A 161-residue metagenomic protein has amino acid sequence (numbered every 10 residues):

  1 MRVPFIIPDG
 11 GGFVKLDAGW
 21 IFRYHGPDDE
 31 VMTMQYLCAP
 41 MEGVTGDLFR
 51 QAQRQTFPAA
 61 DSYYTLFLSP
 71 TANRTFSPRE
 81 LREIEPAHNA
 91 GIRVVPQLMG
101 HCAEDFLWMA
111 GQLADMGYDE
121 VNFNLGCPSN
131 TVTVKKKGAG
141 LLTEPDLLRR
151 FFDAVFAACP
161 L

Functional and structural regions predicted by a protein language model:
F5-I7, H25, D29: Short terminal hydrophobic/aromatic SLiMs and anchors at protein ends
T33-Y36: Extreme N-terminal starter segment of soluble prokaryotic enzymes
G43-Q112: Glycine-rich, positively charged N-terminal anion/phosphate-binding segment
P58-A60, Y118, P160: A structural motif
T65, D119-P128: Non-cysteine beta-strand/loop elements that form the S-adenosyl-L-methionine
E85-G91, L142-L161: Alpha-helix-loop-beta-strand connector modules within alpha/beta enzyme cores
N130-L147: Glycine-rich tight-turn/loop motif centered on a GG-T
